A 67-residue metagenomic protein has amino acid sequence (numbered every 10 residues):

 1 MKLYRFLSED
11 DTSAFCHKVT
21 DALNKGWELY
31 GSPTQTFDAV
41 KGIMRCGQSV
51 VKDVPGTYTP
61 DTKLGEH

Functional and structural regions predicted by a protein language model:
M1-H67: Terminus-proximal functional modules
